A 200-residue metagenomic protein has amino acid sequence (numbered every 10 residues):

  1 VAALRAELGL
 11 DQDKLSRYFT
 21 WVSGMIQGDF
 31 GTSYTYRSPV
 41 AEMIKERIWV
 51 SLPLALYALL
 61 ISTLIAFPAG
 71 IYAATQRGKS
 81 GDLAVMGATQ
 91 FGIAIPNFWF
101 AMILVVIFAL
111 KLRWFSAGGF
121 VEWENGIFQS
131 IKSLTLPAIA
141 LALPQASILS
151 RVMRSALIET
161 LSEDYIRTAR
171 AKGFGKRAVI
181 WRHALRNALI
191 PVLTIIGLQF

Functional and structural regions predicted by a protein language model:
V1-D11, A41, K45, T63 (+2 more regions): N-terminal signal-anchor/first transmembrane alpha helix
V1-F19, S38, L112-S133: Hydrophobic alpha-helical transmembrane segments of membrane transport/permease proteins and related membrane-embedded
E7-F67: An internal, D/E-rich "acidic patch" concept
Q12, S23, G87-G118, A140-A146: Membrane-water interface segments at the C-terminal ends of transmembrane alpha-helices in multi-pass inner-membrane
D13, R17, W21, P39 (+9 more regions): Amphipathic alpha-helical recognition patches that constitute DNA-binding helices
F30-T35, R77, F120, L193: Short, flexible helix-adjacent loops and helix caps
T32-T35, A74, F98-F100, V105 (+1 more regions): Short, electropositive, low-hydrophobicity segments enriched in small/polar residues
K45-D82, N97, L110, W114 (+1 more regions): Alpha-helical transmembrane segments of integral membrane proteins, especially multi-pass inner/plasma-membrane
